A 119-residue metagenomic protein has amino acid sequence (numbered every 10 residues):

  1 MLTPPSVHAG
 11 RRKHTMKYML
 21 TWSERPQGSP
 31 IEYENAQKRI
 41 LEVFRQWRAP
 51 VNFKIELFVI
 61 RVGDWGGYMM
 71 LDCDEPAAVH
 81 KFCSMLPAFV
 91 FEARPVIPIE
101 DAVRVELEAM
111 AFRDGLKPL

Functional and structural regions predicted by a protein language model:
M1-L2, S84: Compositionally biased, intrinsically disordered/low-complexity regions enriched for serine, proline and threonine
L2-A49, K54-E56, R61-W65, P76 (+1 more regions): Short S/T/G/P-rich N-terminal loop/turn motif that feeds into the first structured element of a domain
G66-L71: Short cationic amphipathic helices and targeting signals
C73-V105: An amphipathic, aromatic/His-enriched active-site/gating alpha helix that lines ligand/cofactor pockets
